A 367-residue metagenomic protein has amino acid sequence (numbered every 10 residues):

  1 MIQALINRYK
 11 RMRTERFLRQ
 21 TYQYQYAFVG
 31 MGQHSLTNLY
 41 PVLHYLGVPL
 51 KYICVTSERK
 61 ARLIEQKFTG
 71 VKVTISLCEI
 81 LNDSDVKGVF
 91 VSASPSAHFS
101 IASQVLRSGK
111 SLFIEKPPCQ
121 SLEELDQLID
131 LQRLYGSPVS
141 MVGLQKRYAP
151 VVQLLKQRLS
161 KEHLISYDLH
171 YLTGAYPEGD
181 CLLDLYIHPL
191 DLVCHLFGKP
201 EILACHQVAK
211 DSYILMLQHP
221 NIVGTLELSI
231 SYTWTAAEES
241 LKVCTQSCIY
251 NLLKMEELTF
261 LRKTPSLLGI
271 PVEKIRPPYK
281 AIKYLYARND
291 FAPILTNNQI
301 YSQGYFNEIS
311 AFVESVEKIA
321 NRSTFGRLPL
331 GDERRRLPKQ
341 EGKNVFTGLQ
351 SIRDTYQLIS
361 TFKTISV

Functional and structural regions predicted by a protein language model:
M1-F68: N-terminal Rossmann-like dinucleotide-binding module
M1-Q20, G88-F90, N297, F306-V367: C-terminal helix-rich "cap/oligomerization" subdomain common to oxidoreductases
I2-K10, D184-T264, N298, S302-I319 (+1 more regions): Contiguous beta-strand/loop segments that form the cofactor/metal-binding neighborhood of enzyme cores
A4-M12, L261-T296: Charged, glycine/proline-rich intrinsically disordered loops and linkers
K51, K87, I165: Conserved acidic residues
T56, K60, P277-Y286, T296-S310: Active-site loop of classical SDR/Rossmann-like NAD(P)-dependent oxidoreductases, centered on the catalytic Tyr-X3-Lys
F68-F113, P117-I129: Beta-loop-alpha module in the N-terminal Rossmann-like domain of NAD(P)-dependent dehydrogenases, especially those
S96, C119-G179: A contiguous active-site-proximal alpha/beta segment in oxidoreductase catalytic domains
